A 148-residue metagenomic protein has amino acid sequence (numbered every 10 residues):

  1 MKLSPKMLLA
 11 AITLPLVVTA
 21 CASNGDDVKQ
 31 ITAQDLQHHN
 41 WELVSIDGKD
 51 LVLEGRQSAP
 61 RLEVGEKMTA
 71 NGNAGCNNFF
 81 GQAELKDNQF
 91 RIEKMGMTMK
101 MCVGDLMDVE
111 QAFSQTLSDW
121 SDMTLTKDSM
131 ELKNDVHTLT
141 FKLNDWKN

Functional and structural regions predicted by a protein language model:
K2-M7, C21-N148: Lipid interaction determinants
M7-L14: Sec-dependent N-terminal signal peptides
